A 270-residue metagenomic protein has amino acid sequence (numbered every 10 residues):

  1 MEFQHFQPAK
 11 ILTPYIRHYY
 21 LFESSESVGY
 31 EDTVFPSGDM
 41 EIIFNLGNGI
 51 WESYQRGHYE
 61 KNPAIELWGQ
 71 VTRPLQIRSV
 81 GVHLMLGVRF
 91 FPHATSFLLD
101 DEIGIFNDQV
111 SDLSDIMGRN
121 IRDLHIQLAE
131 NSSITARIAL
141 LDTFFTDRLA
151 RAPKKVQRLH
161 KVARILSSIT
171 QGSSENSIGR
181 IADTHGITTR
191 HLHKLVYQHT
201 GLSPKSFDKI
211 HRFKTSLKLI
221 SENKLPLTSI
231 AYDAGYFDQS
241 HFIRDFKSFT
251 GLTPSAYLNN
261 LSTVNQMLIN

Functional and structural regions predicted by a protein language model:
M1-A163, I169-S173, S177-G179, H185-T189 (+4 more regions): Alpha-helical bundle regulatory/interaction domains
V156-H160, S168-I169, V196-I220, D245 (+1 more regions): Alpha-helical DNA-contacting segments of helix-turn-helix folds
G186, F207-I210, S240: Conserved structured core elements
E222, P226-S229, I243: Phosphate-/nucleic-acid-contacting segments
